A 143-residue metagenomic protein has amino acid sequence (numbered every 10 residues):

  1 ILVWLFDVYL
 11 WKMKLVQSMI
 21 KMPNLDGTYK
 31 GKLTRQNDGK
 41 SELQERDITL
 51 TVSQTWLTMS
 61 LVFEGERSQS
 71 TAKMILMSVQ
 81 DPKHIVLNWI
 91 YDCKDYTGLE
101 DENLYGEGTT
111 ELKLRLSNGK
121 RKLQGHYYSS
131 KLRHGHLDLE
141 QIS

Functional and structural regions predicted by a protein language model:
I1-T28, T34-D38, S143: Amphipathic/hydrophobic helical signal segments and adjacent flexible N-terminal regions that mediate secretion
K14-L15, Q44-E45, G106-T109: Charged, amphipathic alpha-helical segments
P23-Q44, F63-G65, L123-S129: Tryptophan-anchored aromatic micro-motifs
Q36-S41, S68, Y96-E100, L132-R133: Short, cysteine-centered beta-strand-loop-beta hairpins and adjacent loop/turn segments enriched in charged/polar
S41-M77: N-terminal glycine/threonine-rich, aromatic-flanked beta-hairpin/loop signature
T51-T58, Q80-H84, L114-K122: Short, solvent-exposed coil/turn segments at beta-strand boundaries
G65-R115: Contiguous, well-ordered beta-strand patches that form the walls/edges of small beta-barrel/beta-sandwich domains
E107-S143: Edge beta-strand at a domain terminus
